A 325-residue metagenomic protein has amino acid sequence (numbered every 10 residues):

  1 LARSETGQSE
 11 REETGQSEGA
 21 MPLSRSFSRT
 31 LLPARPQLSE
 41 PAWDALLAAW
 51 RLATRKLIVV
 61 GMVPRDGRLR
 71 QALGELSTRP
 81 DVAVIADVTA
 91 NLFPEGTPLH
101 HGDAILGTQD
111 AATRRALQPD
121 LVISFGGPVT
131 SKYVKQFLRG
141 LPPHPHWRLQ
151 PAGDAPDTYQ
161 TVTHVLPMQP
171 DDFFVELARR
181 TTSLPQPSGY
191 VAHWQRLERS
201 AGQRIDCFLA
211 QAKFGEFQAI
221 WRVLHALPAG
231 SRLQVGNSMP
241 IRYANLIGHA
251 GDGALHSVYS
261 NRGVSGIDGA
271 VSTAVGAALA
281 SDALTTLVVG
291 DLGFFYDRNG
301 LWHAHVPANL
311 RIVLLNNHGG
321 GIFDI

Functional and structural regions predicted by a protein language model:
L1-L52: Conformationally flexible catalytic loops at phosphate/diphosphate-handling active centers
P36-W50, R68, A210-A226: A short, well-structured juxtamembrane/interface segment
P41-L46, V60-W147, A155, G251-A283 (+1 more regions): Glycine-rich, anion-gripping cofactor-binding loops and their flanking helix/strand elements in enzyme active sites
R55-L57, L121, R232, L284-T286: Structural motif
L99-T108, T163-L177: Short acidic-hydrophobic, aromatic-tinged amphipathic segments that line or gate anion-handling sites
H100, P307-I325: Thiamine diphosphate
Q195-A283: Active-site diphosphate/adenylate-binding microenvironment
